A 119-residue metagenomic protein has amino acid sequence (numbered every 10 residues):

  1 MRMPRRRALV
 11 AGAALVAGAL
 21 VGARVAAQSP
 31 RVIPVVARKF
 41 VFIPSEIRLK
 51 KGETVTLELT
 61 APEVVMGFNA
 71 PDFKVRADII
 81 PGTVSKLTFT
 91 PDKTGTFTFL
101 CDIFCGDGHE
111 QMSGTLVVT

Functional and structural regions predicted by a protein language model:
M1-V16: N-terminal secretory signal peptides and thylakoid transit peptides that target proteins across membranes
A19, P81-T119: Extracellular/periplasmic metallocenter environments
V25-A27: Boundary at the C-terminal end of the N-terminal hydrophobic targeting segment
P30-K51: N-terminal edge beta-strand
P34-V36, T56-E58, L100, T115-V117: Soluble periplasmic/extracytoplasmic beta-strand elements of cell-envelope proteins
R38, F42-S45, A70-K74, V84 (+1 more regions): N-terminal post-signal-peptidase region of extra-cytosolic proteins
K50-T83: N-terminal, post-signal-peptide region of Sec/Tat-exported proteins
